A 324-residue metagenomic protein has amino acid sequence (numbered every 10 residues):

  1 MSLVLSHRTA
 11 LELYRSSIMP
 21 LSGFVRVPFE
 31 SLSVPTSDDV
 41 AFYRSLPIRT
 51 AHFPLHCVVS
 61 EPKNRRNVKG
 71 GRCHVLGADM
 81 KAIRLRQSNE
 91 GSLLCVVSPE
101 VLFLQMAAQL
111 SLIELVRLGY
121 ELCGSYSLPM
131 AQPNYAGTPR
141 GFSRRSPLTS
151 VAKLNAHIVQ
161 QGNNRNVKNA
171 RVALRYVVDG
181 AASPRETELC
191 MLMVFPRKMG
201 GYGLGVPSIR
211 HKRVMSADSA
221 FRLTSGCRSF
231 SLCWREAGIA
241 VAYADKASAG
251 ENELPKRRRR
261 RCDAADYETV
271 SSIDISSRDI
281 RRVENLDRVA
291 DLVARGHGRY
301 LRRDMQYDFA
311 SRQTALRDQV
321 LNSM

Functional and structural regions predicted by a protein language model:
M1-N166, C190, G298-L301, M305 (+1 more regions): Short gly/ser-rich loop at a beta-strand->alpha-helix junction or flexible surface loop bordering the NTP-binding
F142-M324: Surface segments flanking catalytic/ligand-binding clefts of nucleic-acid enzymes
